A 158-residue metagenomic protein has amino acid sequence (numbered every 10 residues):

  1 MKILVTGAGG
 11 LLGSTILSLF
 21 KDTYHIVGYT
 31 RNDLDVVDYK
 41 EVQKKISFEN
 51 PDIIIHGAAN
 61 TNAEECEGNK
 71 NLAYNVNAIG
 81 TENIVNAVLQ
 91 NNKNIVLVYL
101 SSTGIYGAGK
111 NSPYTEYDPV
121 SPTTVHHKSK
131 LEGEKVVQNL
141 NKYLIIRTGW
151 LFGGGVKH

Functional and structural regions predicted by a protein language model:
K2-K21: N-terminal Rossmann NAD(P)H-binding glycine-rich loop of SDR-like oxidoreductase domains
T6, Y29, I54-A58, L97-T103 (+1 more regions): SDR active-site strand-loop-helix element
T15, L19, A87, V136: Rossmann-fold NAD(P)-dependent oxidoreductase module
H25-K44: Adenosine-cofactor binding site in Rossmann-like domains, unifying the SAM/SAH pocket of S-adenosylmethionine-dependent
Y39-V76: NAD(P)H-binding glycine-rich loop region in Rossmannoid oxidoreductase-like domains and their noncatalytic homologs
I53-I54, G68-V98, L131-E134: NAD(P)-cofactor binding segment of oxidoreductase domains
E64-N71, A108-S112, V156-K157: Conserved catalytic-core motifs of eukaryotic protein kinase domains, centered on the activation segment
N75, G80, G104-I146, W150-G153: Catalytic helix-loop patch of NAD(P)-dependent Rossmann-fold dehydrogenases
